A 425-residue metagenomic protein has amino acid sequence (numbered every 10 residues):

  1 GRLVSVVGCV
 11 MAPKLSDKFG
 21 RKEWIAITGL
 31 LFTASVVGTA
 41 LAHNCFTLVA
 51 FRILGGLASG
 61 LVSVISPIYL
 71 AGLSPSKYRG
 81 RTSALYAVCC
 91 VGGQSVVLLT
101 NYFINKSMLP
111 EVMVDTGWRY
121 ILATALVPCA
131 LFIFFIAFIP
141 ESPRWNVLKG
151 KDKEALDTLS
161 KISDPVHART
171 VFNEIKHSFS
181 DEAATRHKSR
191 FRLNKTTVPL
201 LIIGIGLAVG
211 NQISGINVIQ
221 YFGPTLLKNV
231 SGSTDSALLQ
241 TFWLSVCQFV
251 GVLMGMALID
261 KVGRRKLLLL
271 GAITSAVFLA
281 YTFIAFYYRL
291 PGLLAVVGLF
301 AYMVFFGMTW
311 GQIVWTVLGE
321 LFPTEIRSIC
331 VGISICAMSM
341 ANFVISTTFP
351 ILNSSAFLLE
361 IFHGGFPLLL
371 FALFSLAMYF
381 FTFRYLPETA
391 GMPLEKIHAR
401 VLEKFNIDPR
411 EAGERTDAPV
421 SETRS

Functional and structural regions predicted by a protein language model:
G1-S160, S180-S425: Alpha-helical transmembrane bundle of multi-pass membrane proteins
I162-D164: Short helix/loop segments within enzyme catalytic domains that coordinate or immediately flank catalytic cofactors
A168-S180: Short, well-structured alpha-helical segments
